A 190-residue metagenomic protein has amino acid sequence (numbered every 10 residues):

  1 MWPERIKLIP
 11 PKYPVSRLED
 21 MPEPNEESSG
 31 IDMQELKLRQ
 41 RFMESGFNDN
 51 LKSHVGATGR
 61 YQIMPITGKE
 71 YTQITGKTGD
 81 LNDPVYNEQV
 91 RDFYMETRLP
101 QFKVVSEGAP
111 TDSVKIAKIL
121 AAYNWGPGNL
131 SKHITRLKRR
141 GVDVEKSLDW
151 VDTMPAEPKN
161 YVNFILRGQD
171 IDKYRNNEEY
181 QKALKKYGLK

Functional and structural regions predicted by a protein language model:
W2-G30, I66-F93, T97-K190: Non-catalytic cell-wall polysaccharide-engagement segments
E27-S29, M33-R39: N-terminal targeting leaders of membrane proteins
E35-L36, V55-T58, K115-I116: Extracytoplasmic
R39-F42, Q62, I119-A122: Structural recognition of the beta-strand scaffold that forms the well-ordered cores of secreted hydrolase catalytic
M43-E44, Y94: Amphipathic alpha-helical interface segments
E44-L51: Conserved alpha-helical segments that form or flank metal/cofactor-binding pockets of metalloenzymes
N48, T58-Y61, G128: Gly/Ser/Thr-rich beta-alpha loop segments that engage phosphate groups in nucleotides
H54, T58-Q62, I66-G68: RNase H-like nuclease fold core
